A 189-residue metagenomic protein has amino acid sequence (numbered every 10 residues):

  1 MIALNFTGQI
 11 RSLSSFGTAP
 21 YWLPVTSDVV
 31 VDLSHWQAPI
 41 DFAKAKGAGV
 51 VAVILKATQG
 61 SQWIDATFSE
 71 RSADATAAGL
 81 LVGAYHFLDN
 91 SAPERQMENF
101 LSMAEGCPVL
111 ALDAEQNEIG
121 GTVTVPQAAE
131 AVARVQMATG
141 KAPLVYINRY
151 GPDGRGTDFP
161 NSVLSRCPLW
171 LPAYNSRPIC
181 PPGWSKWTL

Functional and structural regions predicted by a protein language model:
M1, A45, F159-V163: Compositionally biased, low-hydrophobicity segments enriched in charged and small polar residues
A3-Q59: Boundary/entry segment of secreted carbohydrate-active catalytic domains
T7-Q9, E98-L189: Surface-exposed substrate-engagement region within the catalytic domains of secreted or surface-exposed extracellular
G17-W22, A48-V50, A78-G83, V135-Q136 (+1 more regions): Generic detector of short, locally flexible boundary/turn motifs and exposed helical patches
W22, W36, W63, W170 (+1 more regions): A residue-identity detector for tryptophan
L23, I40-G49, T67-L80, E98-C107 (+2 more regions): Acidic (Asp/Glu)-rich catalytic clusters
V31-D41, T58-F68, H86-Q96, N117-V123 (+1 more regions): Acidic-and-aromatic substrate-binding clefts and catalytic sites of carbohydrate-active enzymes
V51-Q62, S72-A92, V109-A111: Short, well-structured secondary-structure segments
